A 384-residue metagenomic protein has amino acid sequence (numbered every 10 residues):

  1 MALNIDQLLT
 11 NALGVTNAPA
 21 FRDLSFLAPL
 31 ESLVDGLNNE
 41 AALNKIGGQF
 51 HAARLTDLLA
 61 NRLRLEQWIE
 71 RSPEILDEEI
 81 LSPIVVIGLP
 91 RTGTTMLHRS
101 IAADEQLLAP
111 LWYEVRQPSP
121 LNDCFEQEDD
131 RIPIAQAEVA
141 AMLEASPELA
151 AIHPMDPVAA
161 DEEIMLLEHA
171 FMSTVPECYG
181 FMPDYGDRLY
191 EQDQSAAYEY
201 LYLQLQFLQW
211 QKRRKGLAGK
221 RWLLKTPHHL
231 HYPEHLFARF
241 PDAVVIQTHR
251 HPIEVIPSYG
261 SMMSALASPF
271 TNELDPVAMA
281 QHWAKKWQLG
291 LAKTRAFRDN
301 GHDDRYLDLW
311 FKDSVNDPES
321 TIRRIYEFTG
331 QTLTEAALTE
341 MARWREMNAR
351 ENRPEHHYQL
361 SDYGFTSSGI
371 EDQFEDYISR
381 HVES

Functional and structural regions predicted by a protein language model:
M1-Q67, P183-L189, S195-Y198, Q209-R213 (+1 more regions): PAPS-dependent sulfotransferases, especially Golgi type II membrane carbohydrate sulfotransferases
Q67-D77: Pre-Walker A adenine-sensing motif
L81-I84: Pre-Walker A (Motif I) flank of P-loop NTPase domains
V86-D104: Glycine-rich phosphate-binding P-loop
A103-Y113: Post-Walker A helix-loop "phosphate-sensing" segment adjacent to the P-loop in P-loop NTPases
R116-W222: PAPS-dependent sulfation machinery
L217-D242: Flexible, glycine/threonine-enriched loop-and-boundary segments that flank and lead into catalytic domains of large
H235-S261: Conserved phosphate-donor/acceptor-positioning beta-strand/loop module used by diverse small-molecule
